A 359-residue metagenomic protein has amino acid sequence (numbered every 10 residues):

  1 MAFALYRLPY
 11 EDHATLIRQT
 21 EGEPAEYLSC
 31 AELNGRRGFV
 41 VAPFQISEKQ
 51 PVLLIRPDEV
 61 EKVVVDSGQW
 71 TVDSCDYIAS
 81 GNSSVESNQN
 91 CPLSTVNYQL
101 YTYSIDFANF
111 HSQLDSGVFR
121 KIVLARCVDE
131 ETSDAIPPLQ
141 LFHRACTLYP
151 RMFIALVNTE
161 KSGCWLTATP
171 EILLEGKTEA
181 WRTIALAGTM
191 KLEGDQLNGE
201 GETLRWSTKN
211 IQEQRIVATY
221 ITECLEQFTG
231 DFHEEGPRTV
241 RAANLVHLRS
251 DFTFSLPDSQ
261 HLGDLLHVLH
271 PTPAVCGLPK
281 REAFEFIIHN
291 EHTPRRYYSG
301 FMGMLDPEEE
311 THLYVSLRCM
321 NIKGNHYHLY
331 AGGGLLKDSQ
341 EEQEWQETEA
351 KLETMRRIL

Functional and structural regions predicted by a protein language model:
A2-Q19, E131-Q212, E309-G332: An anion-binding catalytic pocket shared by soluble metabolic enzymes
Y10, T20-T132, I136-P137, T208 (+1 more regions): Non-catalytic accessory segments adjacent to catalytic cores
V41, I122, I154-V157, R296-G303: A short glycine-rich, hydrophobically flanked beta-strand micro-motif that places a catalytic Asp/Glu for divalent metal
E61-W70, Y77-S94, Y101, F107-A108 (+2 more regions): Contiguous alpha-helical scaffold segments within structured protein domains that host functional hotspots
H111-L114, V118, C146-Y149, L225 (+5 more regions): Structural signal for hydrophobic packing residues in well-ordered secondary-structure cores of soluble enzyme domains
G117, L174, T219: Conserved hydrophobic/aromatic pocket- or pore-lining residues that grip, position, or stack substrates in active sites
T159-W165, I221-T222, P237-L245, F301-L305: A glycine-rich phosphate-binding loop feature that marks nucleotide/adenosyl-phosphate handling sites
S259-L359: Conserved hydrophobic core element of enzyme catalytic domains
